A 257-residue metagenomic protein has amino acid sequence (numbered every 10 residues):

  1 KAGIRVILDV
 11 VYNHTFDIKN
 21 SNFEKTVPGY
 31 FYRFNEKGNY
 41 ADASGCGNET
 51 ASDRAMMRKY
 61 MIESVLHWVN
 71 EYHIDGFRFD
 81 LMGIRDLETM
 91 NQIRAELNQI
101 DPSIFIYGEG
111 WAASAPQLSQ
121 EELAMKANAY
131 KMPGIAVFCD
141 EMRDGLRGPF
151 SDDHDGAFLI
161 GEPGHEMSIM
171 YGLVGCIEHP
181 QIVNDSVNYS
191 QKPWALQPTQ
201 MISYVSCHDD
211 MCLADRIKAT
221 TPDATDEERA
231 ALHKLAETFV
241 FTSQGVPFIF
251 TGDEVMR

Functional and structural regions predicted by a protein language model:
K1-Y72, M82-R85, M90-D101, F105: Substrate-binding/active-site clefts of carbohydrate-active enzymes
Y72-H73, G245: Short loop/turn motifs at secondary-structure junctions
D80-G83, D226: Hydrophobic alpha-helical scaffolding
R94-A95, S103-M256: Conserved alpha/beta catalytic core and glycan-binding cleft of carbohydrate-active enzymes
